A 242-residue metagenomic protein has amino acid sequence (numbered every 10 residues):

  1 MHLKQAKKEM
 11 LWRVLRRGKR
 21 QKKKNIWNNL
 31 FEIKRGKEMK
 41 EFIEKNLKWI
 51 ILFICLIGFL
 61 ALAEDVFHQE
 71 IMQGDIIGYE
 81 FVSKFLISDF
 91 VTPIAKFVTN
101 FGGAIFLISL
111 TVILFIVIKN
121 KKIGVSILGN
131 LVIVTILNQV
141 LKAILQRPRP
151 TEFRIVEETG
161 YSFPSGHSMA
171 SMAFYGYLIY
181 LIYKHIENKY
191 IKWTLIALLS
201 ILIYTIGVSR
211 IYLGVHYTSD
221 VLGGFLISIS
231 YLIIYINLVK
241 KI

Functional and structural regions predicted by a protein language model:
L3, L11, I43, R154-I242: Membrane-embedded catalytic cores of phosphoryl/pyrophosphoryl-handling enzymes
K7, L15-A104, A143-L145, R149-I155: N-terminal transmembrane-helix/juxtamembrane module of multi-pass inner/ER membrane proteins
E38-L47, I118-G129, T194: Membrane-interface helix-loop-helix junctions at transmembrane boundaries of multi-pass membrane enzymes, predominantly
F53-I57, I108, I127, L131-T135 (+2 more regions): Alpha-helical transmembrane spans of integral membrane proteins, capturing the lipid-embedded, hydrophobic core of TM
I57-L62, I133-V140, I201-R210: Aromatic-anchored segments of alpha-helical transmembrane domains
F59, A63, L137, L141 (+3 more regions): Alpha-helical membrane-inserting segments
F67-H68, I118-K119, L145-Q146, L213-G214 (+1 more regions): Short helix-capping/hinge motifs at transmembrane helix termini and TM-loop junctions
M72-Q73, I116-N188: Membrane-interface loops
